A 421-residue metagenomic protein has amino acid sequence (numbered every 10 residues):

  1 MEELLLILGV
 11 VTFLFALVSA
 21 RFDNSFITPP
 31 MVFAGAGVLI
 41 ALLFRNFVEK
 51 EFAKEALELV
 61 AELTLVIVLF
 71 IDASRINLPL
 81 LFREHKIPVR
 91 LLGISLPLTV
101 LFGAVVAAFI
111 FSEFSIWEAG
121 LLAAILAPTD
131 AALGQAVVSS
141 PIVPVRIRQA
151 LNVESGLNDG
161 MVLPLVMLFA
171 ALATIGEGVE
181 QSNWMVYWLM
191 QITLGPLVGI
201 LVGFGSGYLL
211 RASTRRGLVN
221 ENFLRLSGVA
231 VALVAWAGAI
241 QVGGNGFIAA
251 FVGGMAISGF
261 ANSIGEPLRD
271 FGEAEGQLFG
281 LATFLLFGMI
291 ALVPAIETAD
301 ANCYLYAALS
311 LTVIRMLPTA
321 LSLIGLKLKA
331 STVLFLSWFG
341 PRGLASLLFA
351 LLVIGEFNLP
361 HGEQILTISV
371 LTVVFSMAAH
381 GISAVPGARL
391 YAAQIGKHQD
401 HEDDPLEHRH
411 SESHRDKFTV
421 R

Functional and structural regions predicted by a protein language model:
M1-R421: Transmembrane helical cores of multi-pass secondary ion antiporters/exchangers
